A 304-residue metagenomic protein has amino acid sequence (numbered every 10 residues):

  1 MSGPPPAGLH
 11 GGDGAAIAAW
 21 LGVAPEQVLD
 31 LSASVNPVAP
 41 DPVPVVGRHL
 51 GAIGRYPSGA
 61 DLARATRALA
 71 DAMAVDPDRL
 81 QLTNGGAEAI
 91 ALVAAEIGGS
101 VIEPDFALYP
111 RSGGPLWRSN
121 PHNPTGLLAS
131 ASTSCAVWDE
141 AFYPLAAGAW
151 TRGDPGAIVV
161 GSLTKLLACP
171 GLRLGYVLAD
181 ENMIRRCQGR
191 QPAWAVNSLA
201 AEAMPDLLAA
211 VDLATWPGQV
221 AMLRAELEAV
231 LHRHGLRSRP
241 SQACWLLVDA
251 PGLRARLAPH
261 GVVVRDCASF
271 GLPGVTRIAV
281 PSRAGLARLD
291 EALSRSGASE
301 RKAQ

Functional and structural regions predicted by a protein language model:
M1-Y56: N-terminal "arm"/small-domain region of PLP-dependent enzymes with the aminotransferase-like
L62-L69, D76-G99: Conserved beta-loop-alpha segment that forms the PLP phosphate-binding cup at the N-terminus of a helix
N84-E88, A95, G99-G113, W194: Substrate-binding/gating loop at the entrance of the active-site cleft, primarily in PLP-dependent aminotransferase-like
P104-R152: Active-site phosphate-binding strand-loop segment of PLP-dependent enzymes
V160-H232, L236-S238: PLP-dependent aminotransferase class I/II
A221, A229-G261, D266, T276 (+1 more regions): Conserved PLP-binding catalytic core of the aspartate aminotransferase-like
H260, F270-Q304: PLP-dependent enzyme catalytic core of the Aspartate aminotransferase-like
